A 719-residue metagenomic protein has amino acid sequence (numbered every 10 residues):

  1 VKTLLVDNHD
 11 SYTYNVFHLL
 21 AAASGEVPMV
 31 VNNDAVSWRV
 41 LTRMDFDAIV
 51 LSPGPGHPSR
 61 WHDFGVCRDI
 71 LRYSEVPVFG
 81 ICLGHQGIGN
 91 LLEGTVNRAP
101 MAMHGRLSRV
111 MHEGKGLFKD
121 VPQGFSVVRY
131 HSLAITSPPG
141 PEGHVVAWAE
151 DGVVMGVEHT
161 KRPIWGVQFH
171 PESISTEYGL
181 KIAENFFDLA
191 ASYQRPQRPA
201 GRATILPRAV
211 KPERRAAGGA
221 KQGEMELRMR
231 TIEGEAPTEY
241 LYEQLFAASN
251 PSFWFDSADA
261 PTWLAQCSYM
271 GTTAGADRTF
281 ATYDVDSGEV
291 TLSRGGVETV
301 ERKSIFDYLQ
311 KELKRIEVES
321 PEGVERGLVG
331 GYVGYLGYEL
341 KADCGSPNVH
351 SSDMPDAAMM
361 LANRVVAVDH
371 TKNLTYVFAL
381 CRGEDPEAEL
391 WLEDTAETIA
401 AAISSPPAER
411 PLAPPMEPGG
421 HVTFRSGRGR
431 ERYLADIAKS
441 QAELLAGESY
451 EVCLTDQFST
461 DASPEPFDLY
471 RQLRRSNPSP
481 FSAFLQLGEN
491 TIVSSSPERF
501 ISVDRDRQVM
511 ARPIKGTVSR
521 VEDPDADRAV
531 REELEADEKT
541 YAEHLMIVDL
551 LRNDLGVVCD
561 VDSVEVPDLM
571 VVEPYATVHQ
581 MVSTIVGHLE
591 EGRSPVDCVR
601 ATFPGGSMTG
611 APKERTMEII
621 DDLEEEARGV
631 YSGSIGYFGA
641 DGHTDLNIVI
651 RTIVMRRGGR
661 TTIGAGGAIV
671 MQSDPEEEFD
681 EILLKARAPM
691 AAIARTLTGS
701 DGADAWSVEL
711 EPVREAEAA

Functional and structural regions predicted by a protein language model:
K2-V6, D10-I81, L92, A191: Flexible gly/pro-rich beta->alpha loop and the following alpha-helix that scaffold active-site loops
V16, H62-D63, Y178-I182, E465-P466: Residues at alpha-helix caps and immediate loop-helix transition turns in enzyme cores, especially N- and C-cap
P28-A35, W61, S108-M111, A147-E150 (+1 more regions): Short gly/ser/thr-rich secondary-structure transition/capping motifs
G65-I81, Q86-K181, N185: Pocket-forming structural segment of enzyme catalytic cores
S173-E213: Acyltransferase
R208-A719: Extended alpha-helical targeting/anchoring segments, especially N-terminal organellar/secretory targeting helices
